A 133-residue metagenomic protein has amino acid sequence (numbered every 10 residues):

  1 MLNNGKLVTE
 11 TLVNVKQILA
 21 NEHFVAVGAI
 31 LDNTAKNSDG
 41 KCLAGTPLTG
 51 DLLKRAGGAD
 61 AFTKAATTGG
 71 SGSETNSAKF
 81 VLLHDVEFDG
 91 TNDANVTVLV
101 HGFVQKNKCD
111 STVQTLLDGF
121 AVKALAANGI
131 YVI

Functional and structural regions predicted by a protein language model:
M1-I133: Surface-exposed, low-hydrophobicity beta-strand/loop segments enriched in small/polar/acidic residues
